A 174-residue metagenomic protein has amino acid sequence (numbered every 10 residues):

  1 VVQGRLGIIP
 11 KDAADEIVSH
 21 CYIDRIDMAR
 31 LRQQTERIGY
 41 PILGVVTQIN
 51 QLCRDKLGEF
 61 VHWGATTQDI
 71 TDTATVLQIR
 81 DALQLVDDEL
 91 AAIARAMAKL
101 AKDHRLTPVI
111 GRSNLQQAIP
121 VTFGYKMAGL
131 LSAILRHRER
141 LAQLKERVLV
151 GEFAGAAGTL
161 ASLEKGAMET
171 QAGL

Functional and structural regions predicted by a protein language model:
V1-A161, G166-L174: A helix-coil-helix interface module used to build multimeric assemblies and to scaffold catalytic/cofactor sites
